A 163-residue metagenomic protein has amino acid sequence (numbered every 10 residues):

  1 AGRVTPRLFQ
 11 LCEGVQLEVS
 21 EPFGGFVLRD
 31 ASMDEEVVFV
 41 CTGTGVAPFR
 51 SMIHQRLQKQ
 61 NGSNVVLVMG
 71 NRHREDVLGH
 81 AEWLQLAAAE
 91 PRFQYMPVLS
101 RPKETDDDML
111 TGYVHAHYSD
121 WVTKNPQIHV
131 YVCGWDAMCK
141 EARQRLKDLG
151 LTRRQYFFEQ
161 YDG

Functional and structural regions predicted by a protein language model:
A1-F39, M52-Q55, S100, Q160-G163: FAD-binding FR-type
R29, L57-K59, Q85-A89: Short, conserved, surface-exposed binding loops centered on an aromatic residue
D30, R50-I53, Y118, A142-R143: Short, flexible helix/strand-to-coil boundary loops that buttress conserved ligand/catalytic motifs in alpha/beta
S32, Q60, T123-N125: Short, flexible coil/linker segments at domain boundaries that flank nucleotide/cofactor-interacting
D34, L57-V65: Conserved S-adenosyl-L-methionine
T42-A47: Ser/Thr-glycine-rich phosphate-binding loops at phosphate-binding pockets of nucleotides, nucleotide cofactors
Q55-Q58, R145: Active-site catalytic microenvironments for nucleophilic, acid-base chemistry
N64, V68, H73-G163: Reductase modules of NAD(P)H-dependent flavoproteins
